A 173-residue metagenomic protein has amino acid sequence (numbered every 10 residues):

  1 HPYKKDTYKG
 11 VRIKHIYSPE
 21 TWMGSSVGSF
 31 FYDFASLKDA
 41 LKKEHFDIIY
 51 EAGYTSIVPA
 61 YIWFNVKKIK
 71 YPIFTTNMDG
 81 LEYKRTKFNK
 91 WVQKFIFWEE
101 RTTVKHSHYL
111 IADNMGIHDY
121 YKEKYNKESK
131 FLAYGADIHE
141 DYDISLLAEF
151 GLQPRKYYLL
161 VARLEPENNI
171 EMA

Functional and structural regions predicted by a protein language model:
H1-G24, G116-K124: N-terminal strand-loop element at the rim of the active site of nucleotide-sugar-dependent glycosyltransferases
K9-K38, T86-V92: A short, charged, and often flexible helix/loop element on the N-terminal side of the glycosyltransferase catalytic
M23-G24, I57-V58, T75-V92, H106-Y109 (+1 more regions): A short, histidine- and acid-enriched strand-loop-helix "catalytic/donor-clamping" loop that lines the nucleotide-sugar
G28-L41, F46-D79: An aromatic- and histidine-rich active-site surface loop
K38, W91-L110: Membrane-proximal helix-turn-helix segments that form the acceptor-binding/catalytic region of lipid-linked
K87, G135-P154: Acidic anion/phosphate-binding donor-loop and adjacent secondary structure in glycosyltransferase catalytic cores
V104-F131, A136-D141: A short, active-site helix/loop in glycosyltransferases that binds the activated sugar's phosphate group
I111, G151-N168: Conserved donor-binding/catalytic core segment of Leloir-type glycosyltransferases
